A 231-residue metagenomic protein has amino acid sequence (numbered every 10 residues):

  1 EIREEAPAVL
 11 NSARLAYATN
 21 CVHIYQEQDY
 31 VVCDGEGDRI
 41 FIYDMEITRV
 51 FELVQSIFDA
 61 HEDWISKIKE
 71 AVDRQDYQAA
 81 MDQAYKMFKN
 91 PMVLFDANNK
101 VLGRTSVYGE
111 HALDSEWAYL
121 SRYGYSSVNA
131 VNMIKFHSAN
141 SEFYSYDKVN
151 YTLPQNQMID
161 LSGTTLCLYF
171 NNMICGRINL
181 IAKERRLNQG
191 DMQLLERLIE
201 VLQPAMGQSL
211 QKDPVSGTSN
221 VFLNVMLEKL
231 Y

Functional and structural regions predicted by a protein language model:
E1-Y231: Hydrophobic, helix-rich cores of sensory/ligand-binding and other regulatory modules that couple small-molecule
